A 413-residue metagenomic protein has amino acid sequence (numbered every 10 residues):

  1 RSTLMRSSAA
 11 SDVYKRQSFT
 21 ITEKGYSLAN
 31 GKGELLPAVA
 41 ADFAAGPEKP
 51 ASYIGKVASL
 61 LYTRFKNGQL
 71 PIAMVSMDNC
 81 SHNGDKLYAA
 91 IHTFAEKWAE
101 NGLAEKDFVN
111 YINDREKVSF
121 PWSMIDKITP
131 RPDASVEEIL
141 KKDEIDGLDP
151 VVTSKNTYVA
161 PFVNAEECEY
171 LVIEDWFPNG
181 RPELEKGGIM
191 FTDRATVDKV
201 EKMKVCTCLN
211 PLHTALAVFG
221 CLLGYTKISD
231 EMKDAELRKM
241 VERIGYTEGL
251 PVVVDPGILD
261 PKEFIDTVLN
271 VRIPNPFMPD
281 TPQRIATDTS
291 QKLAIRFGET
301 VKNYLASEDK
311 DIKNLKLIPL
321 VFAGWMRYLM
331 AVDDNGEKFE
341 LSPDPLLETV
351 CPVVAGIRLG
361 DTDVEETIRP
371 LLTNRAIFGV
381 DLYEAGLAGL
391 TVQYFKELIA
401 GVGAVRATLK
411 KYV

Functional and structural regions predicted by a protein language model:
S2-A10, Y14: Single conserved hydrophobic/aromatic residue that forms the stacking wall/gate of nucleotide- or nucleobase-binding
K15-H92: Divalent-metal (Mg2+/Mn2+/Ca2+)-assisted nucleotide/phosphate chemistry catalytic cores
N30-G31, K56-K66, P178-V197, F219-G220: Active-site-adjacent bridging/hinge elements
R64-M74, F94-N110, L222-K239, V252-P256 (+1 more regions): Inter-helical turn/loop segments and adjacent helix faces that build the functional surface of alpha-helical bundle
N79-S81, K204-G220: Conserved phosphate/anionic-ligand binding catalytic regions in large, soluble enzymes, centered on
Y88, H92, E96-C206, K227-S229 (+4 more regions): Primary mode marks residue(s) on the alpha4-beta5-alpha5 output face of response regulator receiver
I244, N270-V413: Long, compositionally biased intrinsically disordered regions
G245-F264: A structural-propensity feature for long, helix-poor, extended segments
